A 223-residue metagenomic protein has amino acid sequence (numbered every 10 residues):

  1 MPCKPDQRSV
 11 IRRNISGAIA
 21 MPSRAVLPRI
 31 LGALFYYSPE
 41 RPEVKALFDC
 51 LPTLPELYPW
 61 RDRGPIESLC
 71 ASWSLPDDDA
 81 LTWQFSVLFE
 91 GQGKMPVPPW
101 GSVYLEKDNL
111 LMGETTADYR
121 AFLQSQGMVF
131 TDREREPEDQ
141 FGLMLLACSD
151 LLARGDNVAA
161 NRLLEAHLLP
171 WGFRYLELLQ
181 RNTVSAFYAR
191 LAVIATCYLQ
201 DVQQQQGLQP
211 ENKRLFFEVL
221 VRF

Functional and structural regions predicted by a protein language model:
P2-F223: Surface/interface-facing alpha-helical segments and adjacent flexible terminal/loop regions used for partner/assembly
